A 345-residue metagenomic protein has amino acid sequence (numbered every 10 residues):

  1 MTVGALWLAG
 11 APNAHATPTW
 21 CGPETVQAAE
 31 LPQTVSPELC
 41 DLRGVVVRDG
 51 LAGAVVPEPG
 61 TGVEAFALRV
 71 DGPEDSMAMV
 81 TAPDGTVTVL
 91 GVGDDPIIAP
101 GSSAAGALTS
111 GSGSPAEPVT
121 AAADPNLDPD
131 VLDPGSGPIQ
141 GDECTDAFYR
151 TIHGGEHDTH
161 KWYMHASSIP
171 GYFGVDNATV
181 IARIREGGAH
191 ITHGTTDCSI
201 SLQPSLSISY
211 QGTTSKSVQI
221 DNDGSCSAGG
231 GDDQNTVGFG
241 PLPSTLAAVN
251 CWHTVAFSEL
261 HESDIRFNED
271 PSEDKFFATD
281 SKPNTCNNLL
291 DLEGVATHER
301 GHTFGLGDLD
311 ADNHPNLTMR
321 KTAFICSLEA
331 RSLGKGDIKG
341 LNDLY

Functional and structural regions predicted by a protein language model:
M1-A16: Secretory targeting and sorting signals
A14, Q33, S136-P138, G155 (+4 more regions): Residue-level signal for mature regions of secreted extracellular proteins and peptides
A16-T25, A29-L39, G44-G50, V56 (+6 more regions): Metalloprotease/metallohydrolase-associated module, dominated by Zn2+-dependent proteases
T17-F173, V255: Disordered inhibitory propeptide/activation segment of secreted metzincin zinc metalloprotease zymogens, centered on
I169-G174, L246-A248, D274-F277, L328-E329: Short, solvent-exposed loop/turn elements at domain surfaces
V175-A178, P283-C286, I325-L333: A short acidic/glycine-rich loop-to-helix N-cap element
V180-G294, T303: Metzincin-family zinc-dependent endopeptidase catalytic domain
T195-C198, R300-H314: Catalytic Zn2+-binding segment of zinc metalloproteases
